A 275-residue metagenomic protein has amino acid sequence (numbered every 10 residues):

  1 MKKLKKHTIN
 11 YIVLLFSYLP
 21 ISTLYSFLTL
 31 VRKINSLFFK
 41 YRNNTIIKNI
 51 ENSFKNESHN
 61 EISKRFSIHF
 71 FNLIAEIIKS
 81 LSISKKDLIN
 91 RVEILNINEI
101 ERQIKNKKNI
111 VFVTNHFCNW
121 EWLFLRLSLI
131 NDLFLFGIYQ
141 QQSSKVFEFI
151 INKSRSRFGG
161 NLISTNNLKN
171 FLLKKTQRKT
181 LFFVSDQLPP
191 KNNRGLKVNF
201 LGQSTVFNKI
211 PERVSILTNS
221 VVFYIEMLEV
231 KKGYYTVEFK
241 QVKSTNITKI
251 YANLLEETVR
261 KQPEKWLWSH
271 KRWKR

Functional and structural regions predicted by a protein language model:
M1-T114, I150-K153: Membrane-anchoring hydrophobic helices of lipid-metabolizing enzymes
L15-P20, C118-L125, L173-D186: Short, composition-biased local secondary-structure segments
F38, I77, R91-V92, N115 (+4 more regions): Residues that cap or flank secondary-structure elements
K48, L125, K153, R213 (+1 more regions): Surface-exposed charge patches
N60, K64, I104-K105, I130 (+1 more regions): Non-catalytic C-terminal accessory region of glycerolipid acyltransferases and related lyso-lipid remodeling enzymes
K108-N166, P190-L201, T205: Catalytic core of membrane glycerolipid acyltransferases/transacylases, capturing the structured, soluble-facing
